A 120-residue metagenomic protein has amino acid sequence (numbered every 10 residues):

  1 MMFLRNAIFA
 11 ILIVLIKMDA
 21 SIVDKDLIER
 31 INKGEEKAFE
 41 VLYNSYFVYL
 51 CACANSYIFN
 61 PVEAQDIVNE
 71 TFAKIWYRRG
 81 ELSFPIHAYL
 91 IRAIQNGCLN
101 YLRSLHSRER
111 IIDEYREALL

Functional and structural regions predicted by a protein language model:
M1-V48: N-terminal module of bacterial RNA polymerase sigma factors
N32-E40, C51-V68: Short, charged helix-capping/linker segments at alpha-helix termini
N32-K33, E70-I86, L105-H106: Sigma70-family region 2
V41-S45, E70, A118: Alpha-helical structural segments
L42-Y46, L50, I86, I94: Hydrophobic/aromatic residues within well-ordered alpha-helical segments
L50, A54, L90, I94-L102: Hydrophobic-face residues of short alpha-helical interaction/recognition segments
E81, Q95-D113: Arg/Lys-rich amphipathic alpha helix in sigma70-family domain 2
